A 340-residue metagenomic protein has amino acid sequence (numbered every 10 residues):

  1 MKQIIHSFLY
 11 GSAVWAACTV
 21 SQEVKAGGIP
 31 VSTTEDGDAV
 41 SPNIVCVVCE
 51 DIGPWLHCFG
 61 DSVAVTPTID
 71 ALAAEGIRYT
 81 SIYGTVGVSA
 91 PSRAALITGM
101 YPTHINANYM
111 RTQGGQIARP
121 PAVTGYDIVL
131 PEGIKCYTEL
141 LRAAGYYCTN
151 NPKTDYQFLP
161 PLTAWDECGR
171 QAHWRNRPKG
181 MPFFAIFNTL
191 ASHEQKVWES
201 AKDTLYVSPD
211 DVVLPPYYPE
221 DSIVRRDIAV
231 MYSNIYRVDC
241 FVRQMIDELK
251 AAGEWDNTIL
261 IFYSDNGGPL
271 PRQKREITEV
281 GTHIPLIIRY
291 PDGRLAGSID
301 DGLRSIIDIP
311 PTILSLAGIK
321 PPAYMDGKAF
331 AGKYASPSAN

Functional and structural regions predicted by a protein language model:
K2-A13: Sec-dependent signal peptide recognition, specifically the positively charged N-region followed immediately by
F8, C18-N340: Formylglycine-dependent sulfatase
